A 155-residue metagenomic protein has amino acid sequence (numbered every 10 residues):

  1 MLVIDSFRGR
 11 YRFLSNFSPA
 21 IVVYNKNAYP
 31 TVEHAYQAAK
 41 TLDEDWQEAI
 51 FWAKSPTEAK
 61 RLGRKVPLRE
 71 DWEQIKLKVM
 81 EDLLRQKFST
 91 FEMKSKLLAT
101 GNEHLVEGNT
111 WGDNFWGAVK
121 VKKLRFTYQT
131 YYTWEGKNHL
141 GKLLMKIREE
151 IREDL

Functional and structural regions predicted by a protein language model:
M1-L155: Charged, low-complexity intrinsically disordered segments
